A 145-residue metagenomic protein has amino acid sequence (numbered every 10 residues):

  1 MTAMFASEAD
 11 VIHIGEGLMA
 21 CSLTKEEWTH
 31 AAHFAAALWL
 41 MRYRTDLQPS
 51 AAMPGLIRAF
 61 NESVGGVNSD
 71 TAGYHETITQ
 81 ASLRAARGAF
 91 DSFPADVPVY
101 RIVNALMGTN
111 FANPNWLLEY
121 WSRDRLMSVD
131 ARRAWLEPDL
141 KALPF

Functional and structural regions predicted by a protein language model:
M1-C21: Intrinsically disordered, low-complexity serine/threonine- and proline-rich regulatory segments
F5-A6, A20-A95: Conserved, aromatic- and glycine-enriched, well-ordered alpha/beta core segments that occur as contiguous structural
V11, S50, V99-Y100: Alpha-helix initiation and N-capping motif
G73-F145: A charged, amphipathic interaction segment
